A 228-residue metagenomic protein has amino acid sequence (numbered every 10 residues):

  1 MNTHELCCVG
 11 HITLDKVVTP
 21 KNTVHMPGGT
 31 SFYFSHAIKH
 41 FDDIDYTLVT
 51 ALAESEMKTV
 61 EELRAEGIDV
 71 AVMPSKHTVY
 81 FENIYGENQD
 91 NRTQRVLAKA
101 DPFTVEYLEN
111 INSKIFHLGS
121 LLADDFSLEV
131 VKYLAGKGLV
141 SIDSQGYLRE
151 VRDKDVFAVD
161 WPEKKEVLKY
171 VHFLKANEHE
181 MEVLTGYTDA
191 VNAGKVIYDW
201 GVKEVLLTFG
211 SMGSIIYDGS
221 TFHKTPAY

Functional and structural regions predicted by a protein language model:
N2-H4, L14-H25, H40-D124, E129-L139: Conserved N-terminal subdomain of the carbohydrate kinase-like
C7, V140-D143, L206: Structural detector of well-ordered beta-strand residues that form the stable sheet scaffold of enzyme domains
G10-I12, T30: Active-site metal-binding loops of divalent metal-dependent hydrolases
G29-H40: Histidine-anchored nucleotide/phosphate-binding helix
S35, V60-E61, V105-L108, S127-K132 (+2 more regions): Short amphipathic alpha-helical segments and helix-helix/interface helices
L48-L52, S141-Q145, K175-N177: Short internal beta-strands
Q89, K99-V105, E109-N110, S141-E166: Short, flexible, glycine-rich and Lys/Arg-enriched loop motifs at helix boundaries that contact anionic partners
E150-H223: Conserved phosphate/ATP/ADP-binding segment of small-molecule kinases
